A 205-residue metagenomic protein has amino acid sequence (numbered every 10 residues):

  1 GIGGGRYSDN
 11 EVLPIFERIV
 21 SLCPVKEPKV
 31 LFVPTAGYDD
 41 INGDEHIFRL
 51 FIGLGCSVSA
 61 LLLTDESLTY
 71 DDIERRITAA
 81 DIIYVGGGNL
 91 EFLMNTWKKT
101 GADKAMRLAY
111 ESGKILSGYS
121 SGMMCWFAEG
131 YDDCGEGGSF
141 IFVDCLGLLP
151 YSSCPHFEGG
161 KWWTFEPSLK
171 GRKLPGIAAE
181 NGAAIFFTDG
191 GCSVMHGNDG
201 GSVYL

Functional and structural regions predicted by a protein language model:
G1, I82-G86, S117-G118, S153-C154: Structural motif
G1-I82: N-terminal beta1-alpha1 cap of cysteine-dependent amidohydrolase-like domains
S59-K114: Flexible gly/pro-rich beta->alpha loop and the following alpha-helix that scaffold active-site loops
M94-T96, A102-W162: Class I SAM-dependent methyltransferase SAM-binding "motif I" and its flanking Rossmann-like core
T164-A179: A conserved acidic, glycine/proline-rich C-terminal tail/linker
P175-L205: A contiguous loop/helix-start segment that scaffolds small-molecule binding in enzyme catalytic cores
